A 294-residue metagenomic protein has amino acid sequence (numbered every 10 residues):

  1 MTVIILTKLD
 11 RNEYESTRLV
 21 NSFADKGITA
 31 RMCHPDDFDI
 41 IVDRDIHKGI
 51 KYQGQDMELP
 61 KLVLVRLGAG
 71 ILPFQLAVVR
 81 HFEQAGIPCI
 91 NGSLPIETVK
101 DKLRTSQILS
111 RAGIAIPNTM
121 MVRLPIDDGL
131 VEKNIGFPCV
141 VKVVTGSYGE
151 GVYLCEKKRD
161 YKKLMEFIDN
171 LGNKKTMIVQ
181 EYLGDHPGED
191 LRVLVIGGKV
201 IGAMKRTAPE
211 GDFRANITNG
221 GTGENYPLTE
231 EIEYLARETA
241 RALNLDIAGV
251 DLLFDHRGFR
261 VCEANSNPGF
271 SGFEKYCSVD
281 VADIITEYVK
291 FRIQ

Functional and structural regions predicted by a protein language model:
M1-I90: ATP-binding N-terminal substructure of ATP-dependent carboxylate-amine bond-forming enzymes
M1-L9, E13-N21, M57-E58, F82-G86 (+4 more regions): Active-site nucleotide/adenylate-binding loops and adjacent lid/helix of ATP-dependent enzymes
D45-I46, G188, H256-R260: A short, glycine/Asx- and small/polar-enriched loop/turn that sits immediately N-terminal to a beta-strand
D45-I50, T105-Q107, E132-I135, N265 (+1 more regions): Short low-complexity, flexible loop/linker segments enriched in glycine and/or proline with clustered acidic
C139, G202, A248, R260-C262: Protein kinase-like catalytic core scaffold
Y153-L243: Phosphate-binding site of ATP-dependent enzymes
P227, R241, F254-Q294: C-terminal active-site "lid" helix and adjoining low-complexity regulatory extension at the edge of ATP-using catalytic
